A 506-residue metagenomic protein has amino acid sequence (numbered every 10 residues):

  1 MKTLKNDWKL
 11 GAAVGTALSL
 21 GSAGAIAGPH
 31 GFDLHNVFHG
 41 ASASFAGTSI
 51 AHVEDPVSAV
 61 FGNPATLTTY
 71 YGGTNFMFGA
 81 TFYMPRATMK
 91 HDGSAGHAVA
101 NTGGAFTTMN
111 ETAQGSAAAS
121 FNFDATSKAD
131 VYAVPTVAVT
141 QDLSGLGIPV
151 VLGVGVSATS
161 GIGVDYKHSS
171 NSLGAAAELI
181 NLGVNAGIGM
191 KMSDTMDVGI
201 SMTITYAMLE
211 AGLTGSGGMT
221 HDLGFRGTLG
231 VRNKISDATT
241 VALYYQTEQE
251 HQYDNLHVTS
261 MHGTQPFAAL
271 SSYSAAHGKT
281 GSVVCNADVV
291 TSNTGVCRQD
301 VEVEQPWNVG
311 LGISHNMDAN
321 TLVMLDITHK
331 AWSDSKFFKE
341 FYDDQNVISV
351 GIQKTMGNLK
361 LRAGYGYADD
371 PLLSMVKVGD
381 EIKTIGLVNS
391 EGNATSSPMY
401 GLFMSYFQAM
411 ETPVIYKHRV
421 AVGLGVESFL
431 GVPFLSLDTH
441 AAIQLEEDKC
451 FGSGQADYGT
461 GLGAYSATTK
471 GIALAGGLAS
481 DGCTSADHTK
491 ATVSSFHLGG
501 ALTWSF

Functional and structural regions predicted by a protein language model:
M1-A27: Gram-negative bacterial Sec-dependent N-terminal signal peptides
K2-L4, W8, S58-F61, E178: Solvent-exposed, charged interface segments at domain starts and junctions
L4-N6, A13, N36, H52 (+1 more regions): Hydrophobic alpha-helical segments and their boundary regions
L4-N6, N101, M109-Q114, H277-K279 (+2 more regions): Surface-exposed charge patches in extracellular/virion surface proteins
V14-G15, S19, A100-T102, T107 (+2 more regions): Short stretches within intrinsically disordered, low-complexity N-terminal or propeptide regions
S22-L146, D369: N-terminal, post-signal peptide beta-strand-biased segments of exported outer-membrane/organellar beta-barrel and other
G28-F38, S42-A46, I50, V134 (+1 more regions): Outer-membrane beta-barrel porins/channels
